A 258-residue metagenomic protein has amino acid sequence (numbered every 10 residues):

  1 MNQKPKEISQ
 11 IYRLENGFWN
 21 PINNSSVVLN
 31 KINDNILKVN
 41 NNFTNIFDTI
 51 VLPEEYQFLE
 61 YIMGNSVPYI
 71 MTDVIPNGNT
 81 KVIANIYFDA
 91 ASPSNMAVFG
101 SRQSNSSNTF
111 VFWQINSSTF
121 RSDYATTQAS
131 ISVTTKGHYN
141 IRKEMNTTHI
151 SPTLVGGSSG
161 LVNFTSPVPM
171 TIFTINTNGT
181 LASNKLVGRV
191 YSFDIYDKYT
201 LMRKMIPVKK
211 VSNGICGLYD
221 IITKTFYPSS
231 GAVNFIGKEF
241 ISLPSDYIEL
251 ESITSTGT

Functional and structural regions predicted by a protein language model:
N2-V51, I70, V74-P76, P207 (+2 more regions): N-terminal low-complexity, intrinsically disordered "leader/linker" segments enriched in small/polar and basic residues
I32-N35, I50-E54, Y191-L243: Extended recognition patches within non-cytosolic domains
P53-R121, D197-R203, I241-T258: Extracellular glycan-recognition modules
N79-I83, K136-H138, M145, P169 (+2 more regions): Extracellular structured ligand-interaction cores
S118-H138: Short, aromatic/His-centered strand-loop micro-motif at the edge of beta-sheets
S132-S151, Y196-K198: Localized edge beta-strand/strand-to-loop motifs within extracellular or lumenal beta-rich domains
G157-R189: Flexible glycan-contacting loops in extracellular carbohydrate-active proteins
